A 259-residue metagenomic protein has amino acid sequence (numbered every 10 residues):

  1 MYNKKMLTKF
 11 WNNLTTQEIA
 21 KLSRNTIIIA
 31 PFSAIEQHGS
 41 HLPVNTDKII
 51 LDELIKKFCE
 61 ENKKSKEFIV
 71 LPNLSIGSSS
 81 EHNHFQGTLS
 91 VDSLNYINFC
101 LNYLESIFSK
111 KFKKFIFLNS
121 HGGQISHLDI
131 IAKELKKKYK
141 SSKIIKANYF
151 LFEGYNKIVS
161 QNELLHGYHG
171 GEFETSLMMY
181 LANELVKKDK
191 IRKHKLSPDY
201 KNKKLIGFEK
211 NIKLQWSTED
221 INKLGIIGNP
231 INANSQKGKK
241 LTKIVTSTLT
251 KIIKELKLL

Functional and structural regions predicted by a protein language model:
Y2-K114, G122-L259: Extended, histidine- and acidic-residue-enriched regions that form the cofactor-binding/catalytic faces
